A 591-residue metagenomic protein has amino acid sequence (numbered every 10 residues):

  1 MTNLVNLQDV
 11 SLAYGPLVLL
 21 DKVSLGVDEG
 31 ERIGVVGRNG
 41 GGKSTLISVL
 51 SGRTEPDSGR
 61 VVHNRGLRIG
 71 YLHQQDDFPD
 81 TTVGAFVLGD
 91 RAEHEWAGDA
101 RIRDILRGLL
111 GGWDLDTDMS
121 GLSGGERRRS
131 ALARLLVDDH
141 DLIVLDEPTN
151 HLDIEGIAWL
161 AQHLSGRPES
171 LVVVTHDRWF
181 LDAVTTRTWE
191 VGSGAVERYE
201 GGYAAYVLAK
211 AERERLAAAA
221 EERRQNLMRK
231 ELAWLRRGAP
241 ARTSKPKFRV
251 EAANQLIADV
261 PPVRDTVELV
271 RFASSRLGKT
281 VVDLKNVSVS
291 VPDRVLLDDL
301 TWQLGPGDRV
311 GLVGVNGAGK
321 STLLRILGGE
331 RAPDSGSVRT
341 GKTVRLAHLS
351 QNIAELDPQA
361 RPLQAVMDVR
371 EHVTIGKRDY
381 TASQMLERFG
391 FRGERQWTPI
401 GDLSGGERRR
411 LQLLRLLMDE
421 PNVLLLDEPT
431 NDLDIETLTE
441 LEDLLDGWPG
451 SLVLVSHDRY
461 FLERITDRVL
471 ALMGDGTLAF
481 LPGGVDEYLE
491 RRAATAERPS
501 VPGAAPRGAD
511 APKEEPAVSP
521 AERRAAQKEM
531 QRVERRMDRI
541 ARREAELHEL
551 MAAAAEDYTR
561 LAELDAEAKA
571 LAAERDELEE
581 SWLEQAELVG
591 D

Functional and structural regions predicted by a protein language model:
M1-E221, T266, F272-D591: ABC ATP-binding cassette signature C-motif
A209-A252, L256-V260: Intracellular alpha-helical coupling/juxtamembrane segments of multi-pass membrane proteins
